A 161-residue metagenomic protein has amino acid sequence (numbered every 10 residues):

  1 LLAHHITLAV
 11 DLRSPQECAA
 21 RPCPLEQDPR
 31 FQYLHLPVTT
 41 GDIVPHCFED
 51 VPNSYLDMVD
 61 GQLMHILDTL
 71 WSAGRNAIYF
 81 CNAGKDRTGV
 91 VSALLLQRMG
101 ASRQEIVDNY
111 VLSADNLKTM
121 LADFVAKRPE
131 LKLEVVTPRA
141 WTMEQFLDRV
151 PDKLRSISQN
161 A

Functional and structural regions predicted by a protein language model:
L1-I78, V90-A161: Cys-dependent protein tyrosine phosphatase-like superfamily
A83, R87-T88: Ser/Thr-glycine-rich phosphate-binding loops at phosphate-binding pockets of nucleotides, nucleotide cofactors
